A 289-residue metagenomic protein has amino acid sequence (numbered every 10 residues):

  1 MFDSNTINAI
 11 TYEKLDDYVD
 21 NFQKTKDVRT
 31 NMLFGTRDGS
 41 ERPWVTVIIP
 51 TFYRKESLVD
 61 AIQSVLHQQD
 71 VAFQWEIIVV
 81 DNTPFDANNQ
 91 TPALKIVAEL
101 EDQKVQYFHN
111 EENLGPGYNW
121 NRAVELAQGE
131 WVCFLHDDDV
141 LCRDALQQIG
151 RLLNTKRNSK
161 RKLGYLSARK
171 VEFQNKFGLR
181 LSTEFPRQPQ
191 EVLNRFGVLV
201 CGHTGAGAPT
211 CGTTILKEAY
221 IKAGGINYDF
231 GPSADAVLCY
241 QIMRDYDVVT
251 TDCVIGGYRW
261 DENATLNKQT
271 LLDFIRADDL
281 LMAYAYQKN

Functional and structural regions predicted by a protein language model:
M1-H67: N-proximal low-complexity "stem/linker" segments adjacent to membrane-targeting elements
S64-F108: Acidic donor-binding segment of Leloir-type glycosyltransferases
N110-A127: Glycine-rich, basic loop-to-helix element that forms the pyrophosphate-binding segment of sugar-nucleotide handling
V132: Short aromatic/hydrophobic "clamp" motif used to bind/position activated sugar donors
D144-S182: Conserved donor NDP-sugar-binding/catalytic core segment of glycosyltransferases
E184-G205: Short, flexible, basic/aromatic active-site loop/helix in glycosyltransferases
G231-L238: Acidic donor-binding loop at a coil-to-helix junction in glycosyltransferase catalytic cores that engages
V254-E262, N267-N289: Catalytic core of nucleotide-sugar-dependent glycosyltransferases
